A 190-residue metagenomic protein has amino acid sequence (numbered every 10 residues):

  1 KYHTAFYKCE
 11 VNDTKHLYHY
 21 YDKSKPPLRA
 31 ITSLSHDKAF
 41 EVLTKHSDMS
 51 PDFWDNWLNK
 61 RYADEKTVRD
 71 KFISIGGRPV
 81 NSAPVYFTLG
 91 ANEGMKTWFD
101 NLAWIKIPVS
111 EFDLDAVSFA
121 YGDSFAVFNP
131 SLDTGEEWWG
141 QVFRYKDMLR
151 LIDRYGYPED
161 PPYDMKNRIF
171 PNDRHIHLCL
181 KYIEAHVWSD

Functional and structural regions predicted by a protein language model:
T4-H16, Y21-D55, N81-A83, E93-A103 (+1 more regions): Conserved NAD+-utilizing ADP-ribose enzyme module
F53-V80: Short alpha-helix boundary/capping and kink motifs at helix termini
G90: Divalent-cation-assisted or electrostatically stabilized phosphate/pyrophosphate-binding catalytic cores
